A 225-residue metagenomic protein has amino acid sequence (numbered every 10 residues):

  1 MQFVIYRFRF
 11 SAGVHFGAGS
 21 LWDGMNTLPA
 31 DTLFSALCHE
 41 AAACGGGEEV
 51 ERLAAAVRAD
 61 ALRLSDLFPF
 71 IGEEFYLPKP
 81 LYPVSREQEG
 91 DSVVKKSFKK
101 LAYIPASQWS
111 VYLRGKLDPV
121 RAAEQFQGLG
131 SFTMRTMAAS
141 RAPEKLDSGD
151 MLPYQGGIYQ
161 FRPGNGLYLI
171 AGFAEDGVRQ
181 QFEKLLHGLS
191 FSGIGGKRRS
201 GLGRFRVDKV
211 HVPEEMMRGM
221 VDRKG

Functional and structural regions predicted by a protein language model:
M1-G225: Conserved active-site/ligand-binding neighborhood in enzyme cores
